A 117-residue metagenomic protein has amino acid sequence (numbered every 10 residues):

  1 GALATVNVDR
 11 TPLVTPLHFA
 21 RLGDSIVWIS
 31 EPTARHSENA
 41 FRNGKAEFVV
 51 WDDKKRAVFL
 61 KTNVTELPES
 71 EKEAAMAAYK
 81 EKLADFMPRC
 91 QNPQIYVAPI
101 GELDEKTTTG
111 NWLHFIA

Functional and structural regions predicted by a protein language model:
G1-P32, A46-V50, F59-L60: Short beta-strand segments
E31-R35, I100-G101: Secondary-structure transition/turn motif
A34-S37, E66: Short, surface-exposed beta-strand-loop junctions and turns on beta-sheet-rich folds
N43: Acidic-histidine catalytic/liganding microenvironments
D52-K54: Short, charged beta-turn/beta-strand-edge "cap" motif at the junction between a beta-strand and an adjacent loop
R56-A117: Charged, gly/pro-rich active-site loop segments
